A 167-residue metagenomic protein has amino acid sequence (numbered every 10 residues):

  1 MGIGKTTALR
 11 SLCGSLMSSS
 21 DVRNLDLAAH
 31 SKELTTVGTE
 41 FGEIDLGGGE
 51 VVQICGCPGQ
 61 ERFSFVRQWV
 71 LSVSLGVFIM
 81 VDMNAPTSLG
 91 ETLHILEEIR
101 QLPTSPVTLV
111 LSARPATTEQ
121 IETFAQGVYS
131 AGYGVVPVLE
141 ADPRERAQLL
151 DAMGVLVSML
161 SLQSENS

Functional and structural regions predicted by a protein language model:
M1-E33, G42-D45: Conserved G1/Walker A P-loop phosphate-binding module
H30-S31, Q53-P58, A85-S88: Short, flexible loop segments at the rims of nucleotide/cofactor-binding pockets, characterized by
T36, P58-F63, T87-E91, Q120: Short secondary-structure boundary/capping elements
L46-S64: Switch II (G3) loop of P-loop NTPases
G49-V52, L75-G76, S105-T108: Loop/turn-to-beta-strand initiation segments
R62-A85, E98-L102: Inter-motif core of Ras-like GTPase G domains
V81-G134: Conserved C-terminal guanine-recognition region of P-loop GTPase G domains, centered on the G4
P115-S167: Canonical P-loop GTPase G-domain recognition
